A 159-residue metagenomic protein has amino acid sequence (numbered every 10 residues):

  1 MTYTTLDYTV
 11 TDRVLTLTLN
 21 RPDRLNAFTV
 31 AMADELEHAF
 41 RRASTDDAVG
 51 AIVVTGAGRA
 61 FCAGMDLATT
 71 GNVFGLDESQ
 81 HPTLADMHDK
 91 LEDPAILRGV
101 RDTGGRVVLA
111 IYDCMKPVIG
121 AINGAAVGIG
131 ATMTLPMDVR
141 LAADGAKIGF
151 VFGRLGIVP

Functional and structural regions predicted by a protein language model:
M1-R59, G71-L76, L109: Conserved CoA-thioester-binding segment of acyl-CoA-metabolizing enzymes
L17, V54, D66, M133-T134: Hydrophobic/aromatic residues within transmembrane alpha-helices of multi-pass small-molecule transporters
P22-L25, R59, G64, A68 (+2 more regions): A short, glycine- and basic residue-enriched loop/turn that sits immediately adjacent to a domain's principal
F28, A121-I122: Structural motif
V53, I119-A121: Residue in the alpha/beta-hydrolase core beta-strand immediately N-terminal to the catalytic nucleophile
G56-A110, A126, G156: Glycine- (often His-adjacent) and acidic-residue-rich active-site loop that binds/positions the CoA thioester
G105-C114, A121, V127-P159: CoA-thioester-processing core
